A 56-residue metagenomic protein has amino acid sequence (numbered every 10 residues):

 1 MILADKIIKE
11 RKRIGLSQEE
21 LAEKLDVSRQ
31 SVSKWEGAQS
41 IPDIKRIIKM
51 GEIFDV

Functional and structural regions predicted by a protein language model:
M1-R13: A short, Lys/Arg-rich alpha-helix, primarily the initiator
K6, S17, D43-R46: Residues that mark the N-terminal boundary/hinge immediately upstream of a DNA-recognition element
I8, R29-S33, F54-V56: Secondary-structure boundary/capping motif
K9, E23, E52: Replace "anionic and nucleotidyl ligands
G15-K34, K49: Short alpha-helical DNA-recognition segment
K45-V56: DNA major-groove recognition helix of helix-turn-helix/homeodomain DNA-binding modules
